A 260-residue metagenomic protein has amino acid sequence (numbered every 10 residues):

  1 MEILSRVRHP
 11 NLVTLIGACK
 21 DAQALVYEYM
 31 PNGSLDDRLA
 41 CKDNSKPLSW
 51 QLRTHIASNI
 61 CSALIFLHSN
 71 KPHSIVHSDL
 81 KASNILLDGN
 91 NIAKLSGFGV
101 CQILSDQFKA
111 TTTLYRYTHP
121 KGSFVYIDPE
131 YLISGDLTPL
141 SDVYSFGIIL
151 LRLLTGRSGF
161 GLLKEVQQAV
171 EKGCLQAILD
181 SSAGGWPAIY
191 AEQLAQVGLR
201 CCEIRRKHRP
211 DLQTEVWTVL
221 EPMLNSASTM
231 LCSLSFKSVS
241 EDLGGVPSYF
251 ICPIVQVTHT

Functional and structural regions predicted by a protein language model:
T14-Q23: Short beta-strand micro-motifs within the conserved protein kinase catalytic domain, predominantly in the N-lobe
A22-S34: Conserved short submotifs of the Hanks-type protein kinase catalytic core that shape the nucleotide-binding pocket
H68, P72-L87: Catalytic-loop of the protein kinase fold
F98, D106-Q107: Detector for the conserved DFG-like motif's central hydrophobic residue
T113-Y131: Conserved activation segment of eukaryotic-like protein kinases, specifically the C-terminal portion of the activation
D142: Conserved catalytic-loop aspartate of Hanks-type protein kinases
E203-H208, T214-T229: Terminal C-lobe "cap" of eukaryotic-type protein kinase domains
